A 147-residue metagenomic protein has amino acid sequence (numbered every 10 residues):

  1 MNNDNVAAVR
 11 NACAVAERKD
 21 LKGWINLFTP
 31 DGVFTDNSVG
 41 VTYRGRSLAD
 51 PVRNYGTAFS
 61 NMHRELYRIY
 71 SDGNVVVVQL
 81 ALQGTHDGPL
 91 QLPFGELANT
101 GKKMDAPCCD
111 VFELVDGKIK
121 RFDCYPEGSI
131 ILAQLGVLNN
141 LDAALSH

Functional and structural regions predicted by a protein language model:
M1-H147: C-terminal and inter-domain tail/linker signature
